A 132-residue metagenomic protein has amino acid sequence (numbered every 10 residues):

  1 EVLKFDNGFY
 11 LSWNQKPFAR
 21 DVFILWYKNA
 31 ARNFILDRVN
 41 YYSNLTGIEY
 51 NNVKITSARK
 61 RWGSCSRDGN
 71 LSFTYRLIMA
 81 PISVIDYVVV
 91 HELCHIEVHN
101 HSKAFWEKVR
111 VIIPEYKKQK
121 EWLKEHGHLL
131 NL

Functional and structural regions predicted by a protein language model:
E1-Y87, I96-L132: Active-site-proximal or metal-binding-adjacent scaffold patches in catalytic folds
E92: Walker B catalytic acidic pair
